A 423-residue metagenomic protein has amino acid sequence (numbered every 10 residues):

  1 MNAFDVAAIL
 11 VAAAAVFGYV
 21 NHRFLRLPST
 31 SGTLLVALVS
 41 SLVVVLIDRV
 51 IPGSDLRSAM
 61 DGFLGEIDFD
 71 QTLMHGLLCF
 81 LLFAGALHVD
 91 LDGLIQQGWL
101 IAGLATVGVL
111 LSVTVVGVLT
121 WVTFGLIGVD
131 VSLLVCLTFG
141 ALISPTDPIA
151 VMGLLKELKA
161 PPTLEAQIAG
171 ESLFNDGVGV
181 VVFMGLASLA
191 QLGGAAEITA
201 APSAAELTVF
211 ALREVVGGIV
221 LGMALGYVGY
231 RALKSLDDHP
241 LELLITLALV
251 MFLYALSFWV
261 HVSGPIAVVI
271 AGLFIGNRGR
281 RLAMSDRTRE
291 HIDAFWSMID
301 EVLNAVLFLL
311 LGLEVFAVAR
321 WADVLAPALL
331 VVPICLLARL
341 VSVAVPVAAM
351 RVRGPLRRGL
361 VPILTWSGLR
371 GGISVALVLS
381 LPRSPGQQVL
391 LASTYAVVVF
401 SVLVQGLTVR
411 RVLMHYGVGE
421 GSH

Functional and structural regions predicted by a protein language model:
M1-H423: Transmembrane helical cores of multi-pass secondary ion antiporters/exchangers
